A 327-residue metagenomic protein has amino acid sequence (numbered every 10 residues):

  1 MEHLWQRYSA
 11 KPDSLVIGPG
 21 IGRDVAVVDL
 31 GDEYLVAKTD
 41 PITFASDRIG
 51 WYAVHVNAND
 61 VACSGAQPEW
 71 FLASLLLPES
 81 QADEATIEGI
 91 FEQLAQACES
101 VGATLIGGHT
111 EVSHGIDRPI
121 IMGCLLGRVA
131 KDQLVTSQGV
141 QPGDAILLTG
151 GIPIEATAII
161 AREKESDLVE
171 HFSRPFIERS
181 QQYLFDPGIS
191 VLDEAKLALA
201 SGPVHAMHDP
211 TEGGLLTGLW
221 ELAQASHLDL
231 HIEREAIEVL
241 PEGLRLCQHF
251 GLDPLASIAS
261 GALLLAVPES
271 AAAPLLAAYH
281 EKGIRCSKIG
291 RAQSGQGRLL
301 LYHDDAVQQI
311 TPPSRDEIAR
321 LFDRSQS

Functional and structural regions predicted by a protein language model:
M1-C63, Q141: N-terminal glycine-rich phosphate/pyrophosphate-binding loops that anchor nucleotide-derived ligands and cofactors
L15-I17, V25-A26, N59-A62, L94-A95 (+7 more regions): A generic local secondary-structure boundary/capping motif
D29-I42, Q67-D167, R291: Glycine-rich anion-binding loops of enzyme active sites
S46-L72, G89-S100, D193-L197, T217-E221: Small-aliphatic-rich amphipathic alpha-helix that forms the alpha element of a beta-alpha
P78-A82, Q182-A259: Active-site-proximal betaalpha loop/short-helix elements that scaffold phosphoryl/nucleotidyl transfer chemistry
C124-T136, I177-K196: Active-site glycine-rich loop that binds ribose-phosphate moieties when present
V267-A272: Helix N-cap motif at beta-to-alpha junctions
E281-S327: Acidic, Ser/Thr/Pro-rich beta/coil linker or hinge segments at domain junctions
